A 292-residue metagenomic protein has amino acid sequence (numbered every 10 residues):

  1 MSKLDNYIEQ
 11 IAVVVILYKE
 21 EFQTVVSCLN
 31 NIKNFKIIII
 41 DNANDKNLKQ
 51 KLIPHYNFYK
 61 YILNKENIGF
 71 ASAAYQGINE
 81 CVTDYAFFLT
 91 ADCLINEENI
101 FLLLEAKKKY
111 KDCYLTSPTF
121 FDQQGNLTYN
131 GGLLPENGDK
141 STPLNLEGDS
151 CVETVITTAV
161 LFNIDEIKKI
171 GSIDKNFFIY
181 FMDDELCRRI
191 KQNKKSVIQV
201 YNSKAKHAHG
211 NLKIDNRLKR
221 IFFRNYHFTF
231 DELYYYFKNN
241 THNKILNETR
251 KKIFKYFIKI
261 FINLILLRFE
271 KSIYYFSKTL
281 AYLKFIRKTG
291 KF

Functional and structural regions predicted by a protein language model:
V15-K33: Short, well-formed alpha-helical segments that are part of the catalytic scaffolds of diverse glycosyltransferases
D41-Q50: A conserved acidic beta->alpha catalytic loop
N64-C81: Glycine-rich, basic loop-to-helix element that forms the pyrophosphate-binding segment of sugar-nucleotide handling
A86: Short aromatic/hydrophobic "clamp" motif used to bind/position activated sugar donors
E98-Y129: Conserved donor NDP-sugar-binding/catalytic core segment of glycosyltransferases
L134-E153: Short, flexible, basic/aromatic active-site loop/helix in glycosyltransferases
T154-F162, E166-G171, N176-K204: A short, conserved alpha-helix in the catalytic core of glycosyltransferases
F223-D231, T241-F292: Non-catalytic, C-terminal membrane-associated alpha-helical segments of glycosyltransferases
